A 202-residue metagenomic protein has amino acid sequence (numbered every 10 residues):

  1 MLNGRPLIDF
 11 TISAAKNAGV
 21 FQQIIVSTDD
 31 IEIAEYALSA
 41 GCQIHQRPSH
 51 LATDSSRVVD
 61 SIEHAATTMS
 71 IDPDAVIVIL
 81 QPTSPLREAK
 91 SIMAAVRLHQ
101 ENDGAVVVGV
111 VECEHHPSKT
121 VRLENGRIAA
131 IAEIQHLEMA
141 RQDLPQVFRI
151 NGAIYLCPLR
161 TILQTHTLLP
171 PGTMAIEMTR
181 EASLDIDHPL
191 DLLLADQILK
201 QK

Functional and structural regions predicted by a protein language model:
M1-S27: N-terminal glycine-rich phosphate-binding loop and ensuing alpha1 helix
V20, A40-G41, E124: Short, structured coil segments at secondary-structure junctions
V20-I25, A105, E181-A182: Short active-site oxyanion
F21, I71-D74, E101-G104: Short, high-confidence coil segments that cap the C-terminus of an alpha-helix and link into the following beta-strand
I25, I31-V78, L86-A94: Short phosphate-binding loop-to-helix
D60, P85-G172, E177-M178: Conserved core of the sugar-phosphate nucleotidyltransferase
I176-E177, E181-K202: Hydrophobic helical membrane-anchoring modules
